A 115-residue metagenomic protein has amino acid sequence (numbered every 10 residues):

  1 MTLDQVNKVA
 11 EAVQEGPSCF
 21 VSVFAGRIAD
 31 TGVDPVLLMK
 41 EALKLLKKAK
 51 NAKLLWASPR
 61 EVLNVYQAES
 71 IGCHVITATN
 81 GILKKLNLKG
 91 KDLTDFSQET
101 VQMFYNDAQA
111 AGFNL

Functional and structural regions predicted by a protein language model:
M1-K84, G90-Y105, A111: Catalytic alpha/beta core domains of metabolic enzymes, predominantly
